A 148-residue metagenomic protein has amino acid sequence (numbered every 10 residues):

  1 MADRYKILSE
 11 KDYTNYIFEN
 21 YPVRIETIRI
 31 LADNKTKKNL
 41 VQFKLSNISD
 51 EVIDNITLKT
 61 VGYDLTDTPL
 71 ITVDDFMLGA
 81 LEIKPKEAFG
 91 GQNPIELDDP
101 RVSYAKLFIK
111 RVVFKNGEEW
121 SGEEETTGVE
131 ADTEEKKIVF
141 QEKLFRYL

Functional and structural regions predicted by a protein language model:
M1-Q42, I48, E124, G128-L148: Low-complexity, acidic Ser/Thr/Pro/Gly-rich terminal tails and inter-domain linkers that flank the onset of structured
V23-L31, Q42-K44, D74-G79, G91-I95: Short structured motifs
S46-V52, T66: Short, acidic/polar linear motifs in exposed loop/turn regions
T57-V61: Beta-strand signatures of extracellular beta-sandwich domains
L65, P69-E130: Short, solvent-exposed, Trp/other aromatic-anchored flexible loops in extracytoplasmic proteins
